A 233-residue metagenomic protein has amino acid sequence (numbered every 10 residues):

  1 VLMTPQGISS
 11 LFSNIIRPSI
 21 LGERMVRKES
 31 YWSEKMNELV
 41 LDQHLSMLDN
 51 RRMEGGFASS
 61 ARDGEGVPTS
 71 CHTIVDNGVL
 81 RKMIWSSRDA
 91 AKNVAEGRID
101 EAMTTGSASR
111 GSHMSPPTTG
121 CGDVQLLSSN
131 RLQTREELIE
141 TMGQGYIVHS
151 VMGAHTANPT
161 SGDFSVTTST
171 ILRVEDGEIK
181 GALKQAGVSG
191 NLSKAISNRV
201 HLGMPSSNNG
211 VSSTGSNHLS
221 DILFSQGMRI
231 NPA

Functional and structural regions predicted by a protein language model:
L2-M36: Active-site pocket-lining segments that scaffold enzyme catalytic pockets across diverse folds
K35-A233: Dual-mode signal for accessory low-complexity, basic/Gly-rich regions
